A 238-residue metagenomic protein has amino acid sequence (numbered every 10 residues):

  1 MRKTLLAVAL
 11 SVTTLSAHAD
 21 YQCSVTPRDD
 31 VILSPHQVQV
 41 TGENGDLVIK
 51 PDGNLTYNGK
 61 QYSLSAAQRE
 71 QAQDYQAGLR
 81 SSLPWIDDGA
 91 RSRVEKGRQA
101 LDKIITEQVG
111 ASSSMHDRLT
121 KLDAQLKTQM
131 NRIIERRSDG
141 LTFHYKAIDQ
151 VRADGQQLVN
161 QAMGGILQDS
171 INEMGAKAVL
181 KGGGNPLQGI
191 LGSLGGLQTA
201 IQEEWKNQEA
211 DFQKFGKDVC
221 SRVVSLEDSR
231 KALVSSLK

Functional and structural regions predicted by a protein language model:
M1-A7: Positively charged n-region of N-terminal signal peptides that target proteins for export
A7-T13: Bacterial N-terminal signal peptides
T14-H18: N-terminal signal peptide c-region/cleavage motif recognized by signal peptidases
A19-D123: N-terminal Sec/ER secretory leader and immediately downstream segment of secreted/extracellular precursors
S92-E95, Q99, T106, E135 (+3 more regions): Heptad-repeat coiled-coil alpha-helices
S113-E203: Extended amphipathic alpha-helical interaction segments
I190-K238: A cross-kingdom marker for long, charged
